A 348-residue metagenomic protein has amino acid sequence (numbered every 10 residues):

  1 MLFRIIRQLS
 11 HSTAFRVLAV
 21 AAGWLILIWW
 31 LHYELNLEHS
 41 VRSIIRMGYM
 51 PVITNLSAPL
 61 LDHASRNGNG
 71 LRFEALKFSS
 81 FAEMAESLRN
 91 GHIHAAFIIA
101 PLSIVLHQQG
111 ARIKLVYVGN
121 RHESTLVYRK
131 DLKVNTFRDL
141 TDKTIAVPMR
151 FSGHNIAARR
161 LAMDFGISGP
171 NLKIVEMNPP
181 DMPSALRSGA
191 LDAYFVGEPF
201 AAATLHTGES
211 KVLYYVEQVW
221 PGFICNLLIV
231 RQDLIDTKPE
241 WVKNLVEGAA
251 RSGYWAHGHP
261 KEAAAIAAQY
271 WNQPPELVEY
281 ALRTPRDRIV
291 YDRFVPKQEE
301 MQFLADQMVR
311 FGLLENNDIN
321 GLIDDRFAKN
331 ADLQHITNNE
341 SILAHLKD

Functional and structural regions predicted by a protein language model:
M1-K77, Q302-D348: N-terminal hydrophobic or amphipathic helices and topogenic motifs
R16-L31, R150-S168, E247-Y280, G321-I323 (+2 more regions): Ligand-binding clefts/hinges and TM-proximal coupling segments of bilobed small-molecule sensing domains
H32-S168, K173-E176, D192-E198, E209-Y214 (+2 more regions): Short, glycine-/small- and polar/acidic-enriched structural segments that line small-molecule recognition paths
P59, H63, E86, N90 (+13 more regions): Solvent-exposed, polar/charged alpha-helical surfaces in well-ordered, non-transmembrane soluble domains, broadly
P101-L102, L132, V175, P180-Y270: Pocket-lining segment of extracytoplasmic ligand-binding domains
H107, M163, H206, Q269 (+1 more regions): Short polybasic/polar patches that bind polyanions
Q108-G110, V127-Y128, H206-G208, C225-L227 (+2 more regions): Short secondary-structure transition/capping segments
D236-E315: Secondary-structure end/capping motifs
